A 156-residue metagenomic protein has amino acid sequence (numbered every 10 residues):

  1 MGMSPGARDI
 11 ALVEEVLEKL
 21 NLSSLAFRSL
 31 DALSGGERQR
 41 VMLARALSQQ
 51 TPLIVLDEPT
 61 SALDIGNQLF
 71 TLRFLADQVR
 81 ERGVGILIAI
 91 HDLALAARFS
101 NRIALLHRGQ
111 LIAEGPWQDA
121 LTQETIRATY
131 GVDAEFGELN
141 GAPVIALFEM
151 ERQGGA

Functional and structural regions predicted by a protein language model:
A7-L25, Q50: Conserved ABC ATPase "signature" region
S29-L33, E37: Conserved ABC ATPase signature
I54-E58: Catalytic Walker B motif of ABC-type/P-loop ATPase nucleotide-binding domains
L69-R82: Helical segment within the ABC ATPase nucleotide-binding domain
I90-H91: H-loop/switch region of ABC-family ATPase nucleotide-binding domains
R127-A156: ABC ATPase nucleotide-binding domains
